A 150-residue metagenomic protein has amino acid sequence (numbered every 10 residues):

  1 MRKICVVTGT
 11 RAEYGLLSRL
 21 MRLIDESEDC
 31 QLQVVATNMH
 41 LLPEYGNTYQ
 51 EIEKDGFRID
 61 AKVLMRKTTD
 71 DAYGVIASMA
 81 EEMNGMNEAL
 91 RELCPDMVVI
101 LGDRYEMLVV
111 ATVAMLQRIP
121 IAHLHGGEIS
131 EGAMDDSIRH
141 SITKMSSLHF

Functional and structural regions predicted by a protein language model:
M1-N38: N-terminal phosphate-binding or glycine-rich loops at protein starts, especially the Walker A/P-loop of NTPases
V7, V35, I100-G102, L124: Structural motif
Q31-V75, G85: Conserved nucleotide-sugar phosphate-binding/catalytic loop shared by glycosyltransferases and other
D60, D96, S147: Conserved acidic residues
E88-R104: Short N-terminal targeting/anchoring amphipathic segment
V99-L116: An aromatic- and histidine-rich active-site surface loop
I119-F150: Active-site-proximal region of nucleotide-activated glycan assembly enzymes, centered on histidine/acidic-rich loops
